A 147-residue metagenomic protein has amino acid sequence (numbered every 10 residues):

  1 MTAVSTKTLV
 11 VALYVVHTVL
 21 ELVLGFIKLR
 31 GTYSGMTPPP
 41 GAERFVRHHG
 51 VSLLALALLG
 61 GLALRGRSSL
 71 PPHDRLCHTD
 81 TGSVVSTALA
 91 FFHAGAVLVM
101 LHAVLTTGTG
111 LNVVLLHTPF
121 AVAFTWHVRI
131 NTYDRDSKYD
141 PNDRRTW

Functional and structural regions predicted by a protein language model:
M1-L20: Cytosolic juxtamembrane helix and N-cap/initiation of the first transmembrane helix
V15-F45, G50: Hydrophobic transmembrane helix segments
L20, E43-S68, T87-F91: Core segments of alpha-helical transmembrane spans in multipass integral membrane proteins
G60-G82, V104-L105: Juxtamembrane helix-break-helix junctions at the cytosolic face of small multi-pass alpha-helical membrane proteins
G82-L101: Hydrophobic alpha-helical membrane segments
V97-V114: Membrane-helix boundary connector in multi-pass membrane proteins
F120-D140: Membrane-water interface at the C-terminal end of transmembrane alpha helices
Y139-W147: Non-transmembrane, juxtamembrane loop and terminal tail segments of multi-pass eukaryotic membrane proteins
